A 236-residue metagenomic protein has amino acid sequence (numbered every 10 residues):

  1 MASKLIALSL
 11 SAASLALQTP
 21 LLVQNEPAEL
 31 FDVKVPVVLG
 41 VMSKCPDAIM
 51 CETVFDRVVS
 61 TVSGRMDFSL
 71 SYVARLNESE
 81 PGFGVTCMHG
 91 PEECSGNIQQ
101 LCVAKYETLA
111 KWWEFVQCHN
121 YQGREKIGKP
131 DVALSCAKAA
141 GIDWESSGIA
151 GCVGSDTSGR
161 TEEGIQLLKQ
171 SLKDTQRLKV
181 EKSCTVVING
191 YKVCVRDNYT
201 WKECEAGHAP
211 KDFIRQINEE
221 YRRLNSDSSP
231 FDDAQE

Functional and structural regions predicted by a protein language model:
A2-L5, L10-V35: N-terminal signal peptide
S3-L5, T19, K34-P36, G40 (+2 more regions): C-terminal cap of thioredoxin/glutaredoxin-like
A13-A16, N77, I149: Generic low-polarity alpha-helical segments
E26-F31, V59-T61, K105-L109, D174-L178: Surface-exposed acidic, glycine-flexible loop patches that form ligand/cofactor-binding and adhesion interfaces
F31, V54, V85, Q166 (+1 more regions): Residue-level detector of functional hotspots within protein domains
V37-A140, Y199, F231-D232: Structural alpha/beta surface segment adjacent to cysteine/selenocysteine redox centers across thiol/disulfide enzymes
